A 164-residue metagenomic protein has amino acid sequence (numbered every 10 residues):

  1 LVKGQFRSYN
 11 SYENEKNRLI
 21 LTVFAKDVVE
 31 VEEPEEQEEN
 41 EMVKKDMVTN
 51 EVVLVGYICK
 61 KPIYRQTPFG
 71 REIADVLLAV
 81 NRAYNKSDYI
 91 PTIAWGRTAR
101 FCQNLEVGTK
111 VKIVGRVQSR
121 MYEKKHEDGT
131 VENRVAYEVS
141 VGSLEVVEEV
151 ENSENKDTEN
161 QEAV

Functional and structural regions predicted by a protein language model:
L1-V164: Single-stranded nucleic acid-binding surfaces, predominantly the OB-fold ssDNA-binding core
